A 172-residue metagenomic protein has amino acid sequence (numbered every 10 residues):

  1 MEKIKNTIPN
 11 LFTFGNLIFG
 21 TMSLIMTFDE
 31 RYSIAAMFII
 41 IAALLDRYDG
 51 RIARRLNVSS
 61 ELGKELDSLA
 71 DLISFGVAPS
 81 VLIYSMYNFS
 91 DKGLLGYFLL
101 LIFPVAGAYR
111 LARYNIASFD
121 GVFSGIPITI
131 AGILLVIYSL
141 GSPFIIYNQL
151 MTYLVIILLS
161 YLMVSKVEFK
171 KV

Functional and structural regions predicted by a protein language model:
M1-R47, L162-V172: Topogenic membrane-insertion module of multi-pass membrane proteins
E2-L11, K64-L69, S118-I126, V172: Short, amphipathic, aromatic/basic-enriched membrane-interface segments that mark the entry/exit of transmembrane
T7-F14, R55-A112: Multi-pass membrane catalytic core of lipid/isoprenoid biosynthesis enzymes
G15-I18, L69-V81, G125-L140: Small-residue-rich segments of transmembrane alpha-helices in multi-pass membrane proteins, especially helix faces
M22-F38, V77-L99, I137-T152: Helix-coil boundary and interhelical linker segments in multi-pass alpha-helical membrane proteins
I39-D46, I102-R110, S139, I156-K166: Alpha-helical transmembrane segments of multi-pass membrane proteins
D49-S60, A106-D120, Y161-V172: C-terminal ends of transmembrane helices
G121-V172: C-terminal membrane-associated helical module and adjoining short loops/tails
